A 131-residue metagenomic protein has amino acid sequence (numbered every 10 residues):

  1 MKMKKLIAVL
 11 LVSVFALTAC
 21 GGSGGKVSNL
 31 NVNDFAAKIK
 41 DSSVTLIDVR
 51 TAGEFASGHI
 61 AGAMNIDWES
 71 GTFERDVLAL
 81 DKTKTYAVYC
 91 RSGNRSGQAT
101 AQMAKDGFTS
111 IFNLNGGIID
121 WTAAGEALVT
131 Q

Functional and structural regions predicted by a protein language model:
K2-L10, F15-V44, G53-T85, N94-Q131: Rhodanese-like catalytic fold shared by cysteine-dependent sulfurtransferases and DSP/PTP-type phosphatases
L46-D48: Structural scaffold elements adjacent to functional motifs in cytosolic proteins
C90: Short cysteine clusters
